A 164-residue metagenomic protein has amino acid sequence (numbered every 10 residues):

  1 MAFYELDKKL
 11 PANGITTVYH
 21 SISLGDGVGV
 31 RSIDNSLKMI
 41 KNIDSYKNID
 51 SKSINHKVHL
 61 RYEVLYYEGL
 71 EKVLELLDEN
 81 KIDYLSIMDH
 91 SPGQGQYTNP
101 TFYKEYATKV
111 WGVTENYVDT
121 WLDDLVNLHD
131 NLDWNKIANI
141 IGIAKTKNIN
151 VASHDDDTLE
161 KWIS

Functional and structural regions predicted by a protein language model:
M1, G14, K52, S153 (+1 more regions): Generic low-polarity alpha-helical segments
M1-M39: Metal-associated gating/positioning segment near the N- to mid-region
L6, I140, T158-W162: Residues within well-ordered alpha-helices
L10, L76-L77, A144, W162-S164: Generic structural signal for hydrophobic
G25-D156: Metal-coordinating catalytic core of metallo-dependent amide/deamination hydrolases
